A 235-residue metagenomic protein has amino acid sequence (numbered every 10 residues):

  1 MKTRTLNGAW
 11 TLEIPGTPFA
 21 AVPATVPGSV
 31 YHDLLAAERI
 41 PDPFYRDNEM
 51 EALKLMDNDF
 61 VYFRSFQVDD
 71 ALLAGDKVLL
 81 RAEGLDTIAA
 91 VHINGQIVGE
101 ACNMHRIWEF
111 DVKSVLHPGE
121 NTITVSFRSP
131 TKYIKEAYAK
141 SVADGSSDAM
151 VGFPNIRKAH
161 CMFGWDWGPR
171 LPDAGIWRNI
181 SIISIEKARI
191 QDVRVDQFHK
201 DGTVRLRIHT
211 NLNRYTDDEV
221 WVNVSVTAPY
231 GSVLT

Functional and structural regions predicted by a protein language model:
K2-T17, S29-E38, A52, D57-R189 (+2 more regions): Accessory beta-strand-rich segments of carbohydrate-active enzymes
W10, L80, I123-V125, V195 (+2 more regions): Hydrophobic beta-strand residues in large extracellular and virion-surface proteins
A20-G28: Short Gly/aromatic-enriched secondary-structure transition segments
P43, G145, G202-T203: Charge-rich, low-complexity amphipathic helices in intrinsically disordered tails/linkers adjacent to domains
P43-A52: N-terminal glycine-rich cofactor-binding segment
V91-I93, T203-T235: Beta-strand-rich binding/interaction modules
I183-Y215: Surface beta-strand/loop "capping" patches
